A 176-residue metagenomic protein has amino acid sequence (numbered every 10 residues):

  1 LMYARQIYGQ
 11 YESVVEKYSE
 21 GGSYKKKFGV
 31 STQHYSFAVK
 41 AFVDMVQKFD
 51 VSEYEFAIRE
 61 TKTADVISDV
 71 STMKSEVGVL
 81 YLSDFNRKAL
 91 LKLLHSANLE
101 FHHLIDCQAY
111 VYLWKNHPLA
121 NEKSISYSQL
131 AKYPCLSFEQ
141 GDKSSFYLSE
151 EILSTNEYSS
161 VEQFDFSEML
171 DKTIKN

Functional and structural regions predicted by a protein language model:
L1-Y11: Basic, amphipathic "hinge/linker" alpha-helix immediately C-terminal to the N-terminal HTH DNA-binding motif
G9, E16, G21-D69: N-terminal winged-helix
G22, L93-C135: Flexible hinge/capping segments at coil-to-helix
K27-Q33, G78, Y112, L136: Short, well-ordered beta-strand segments
A38-D44, R87, S126-N156: Secondary-structure junction motif
D44-M45, A64-A109, L113: Short beta-strand-centered segments that line the small-molecule binding cleft or hinge of alpha/beta clamshell
E55-R59, H102, V161-E162: General small-molecule cofactor/ligand-binding pocket signal
K62, S71-E76, Q140-N176: Hydrophobic hinge/microswitch elements
